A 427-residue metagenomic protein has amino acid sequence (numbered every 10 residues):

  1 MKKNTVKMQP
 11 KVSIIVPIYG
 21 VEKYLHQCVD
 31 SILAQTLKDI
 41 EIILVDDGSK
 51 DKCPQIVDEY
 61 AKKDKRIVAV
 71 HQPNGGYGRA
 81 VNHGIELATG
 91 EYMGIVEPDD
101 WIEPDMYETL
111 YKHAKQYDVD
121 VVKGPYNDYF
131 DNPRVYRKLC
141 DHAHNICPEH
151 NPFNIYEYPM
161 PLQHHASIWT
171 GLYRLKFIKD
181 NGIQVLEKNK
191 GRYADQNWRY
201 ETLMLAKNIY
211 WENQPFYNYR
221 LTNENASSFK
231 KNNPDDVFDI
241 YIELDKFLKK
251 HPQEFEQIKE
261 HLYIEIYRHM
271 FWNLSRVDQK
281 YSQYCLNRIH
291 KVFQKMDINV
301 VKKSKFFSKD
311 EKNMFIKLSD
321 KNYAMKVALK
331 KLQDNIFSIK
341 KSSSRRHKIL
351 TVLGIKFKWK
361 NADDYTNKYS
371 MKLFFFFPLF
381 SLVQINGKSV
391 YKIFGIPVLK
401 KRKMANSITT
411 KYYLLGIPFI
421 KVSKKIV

Functional and structural regions predicted by a protein language model:
M1-L33: N-proximal low-complexity "stem/linker" segments adjacent to membrane-targeting elements
K2, V119, R276-K348, I355-Y369 (+5 more regions): Membrane-interface aromatic/basic loop that binds lipid-linked glycans or pyrophosphate carriers, typified by
P10-S13, E41, N197: Cell-envelope/extracellular polymer assembly enzymes that use nucleotide-activated donors
D46-Q55, E97: A conserved acidic beta->alpha catalytic loop
P54-T89: Conserved donor nucleotide-binding strand/loop of the catalytic core
Y77, V81, P98-N213, Y217-P234: Donor-binding/catalytic cores of nucleotide-activated saccharide and glycerol-phosphate transferases/polymerases
M93: Short aromatic/hydrophobic "clamp" motif used to bind/position activated sugar donors
Q214-N223, S228-F255, H269-W272, R276-V300: Catalytic core of nucleotide-sugar-dependent glycosyltransferases
